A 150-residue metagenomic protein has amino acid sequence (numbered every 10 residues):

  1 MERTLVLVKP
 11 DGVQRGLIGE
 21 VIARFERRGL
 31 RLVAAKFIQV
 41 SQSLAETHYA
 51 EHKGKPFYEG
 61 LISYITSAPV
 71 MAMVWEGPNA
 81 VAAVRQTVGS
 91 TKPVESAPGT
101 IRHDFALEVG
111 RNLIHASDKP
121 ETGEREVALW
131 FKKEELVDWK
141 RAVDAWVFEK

Functional and structural regions predicted by a protein language model:
M1-K150: Non-catalytic terminal and connector segments of soluble metabolic enzymes
